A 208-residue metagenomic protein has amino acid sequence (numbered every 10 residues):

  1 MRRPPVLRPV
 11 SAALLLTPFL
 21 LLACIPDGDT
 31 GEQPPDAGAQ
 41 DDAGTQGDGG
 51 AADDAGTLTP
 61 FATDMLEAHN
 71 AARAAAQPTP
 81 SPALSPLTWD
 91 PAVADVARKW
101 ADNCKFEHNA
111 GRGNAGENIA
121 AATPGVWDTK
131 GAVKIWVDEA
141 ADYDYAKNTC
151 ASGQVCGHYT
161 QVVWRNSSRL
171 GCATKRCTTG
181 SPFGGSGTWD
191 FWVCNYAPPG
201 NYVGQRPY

Functional and structural regions predicted by a protein language model:
M1-L7: N-terminal secretory signal peptides that target proteins for export/translocation
S11-A23: Bacterial N-terminal signal peptides
L22-L58: Ser/Thr-rich, Pro/Gly/Ala-heavy low-complexity intrinsically disordered linkers and tails of secreted extracellular
T57-G116: Short, well-ordered surface patches within globular domains
H108-N109, A120, Y159-V163: A structural signal for short loop-to-beta-strand junctions that line the ligand-binding cleft of periplasmic/secreted
G116-T123: Well-structured core secondary-structure elements of compact alpha/beta domains
V126-Y208: Disulfide-stabilized extracellular recognition modules
